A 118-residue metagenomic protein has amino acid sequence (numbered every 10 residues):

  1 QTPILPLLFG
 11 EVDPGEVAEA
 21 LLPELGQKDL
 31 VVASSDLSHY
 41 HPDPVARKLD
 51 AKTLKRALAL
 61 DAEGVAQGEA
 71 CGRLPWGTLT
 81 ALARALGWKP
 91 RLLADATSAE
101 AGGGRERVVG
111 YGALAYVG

Functional and structural regions predicted by a protein language model:
Q1-L30, Y40-G118: Flexible, D/E/H-enriched segments
S34-S38: Catalytic metal-binding/acid-base residues of hydrolase active sites
